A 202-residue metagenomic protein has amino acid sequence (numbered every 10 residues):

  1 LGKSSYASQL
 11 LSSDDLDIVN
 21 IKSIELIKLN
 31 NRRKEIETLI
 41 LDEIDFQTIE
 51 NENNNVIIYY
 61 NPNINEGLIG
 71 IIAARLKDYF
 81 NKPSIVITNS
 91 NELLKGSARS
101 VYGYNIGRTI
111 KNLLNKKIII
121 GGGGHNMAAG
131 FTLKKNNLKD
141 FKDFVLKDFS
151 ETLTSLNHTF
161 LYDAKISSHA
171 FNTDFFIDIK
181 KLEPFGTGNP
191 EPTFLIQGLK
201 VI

Functional and structural regions predicted by a protein language model:
L1-D143: Hydrophobic helix-and-loop "lid/oligomerization" segment in the mid-to-C-terminal part of catalytic domains
D148-I202: A contiguous loop/helix-start segment that scaffolds small-molecule binding in enzyme catalytic cores
